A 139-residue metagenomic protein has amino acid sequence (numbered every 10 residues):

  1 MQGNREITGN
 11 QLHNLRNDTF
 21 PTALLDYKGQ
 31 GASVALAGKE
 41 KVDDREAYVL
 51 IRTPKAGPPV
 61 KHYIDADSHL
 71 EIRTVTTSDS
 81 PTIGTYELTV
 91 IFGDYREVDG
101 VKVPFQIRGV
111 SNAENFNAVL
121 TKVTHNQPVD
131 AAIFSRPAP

Functional and structural regions predicted by a protein language model:
M1, I7, Y27-G29, L36 (+2 more regions): Intrinsically disordered, low-complexity segments enriched in small/polar residues
M1-N17: An acidic-aromatic
H13-Y48, E71-T74: Short, conserved active-site entrance elements at the starts or edges of catalytic domains
L25, A32, E97-G100, P139: Short linear sequence elements within intrinsically disordered, low-complexity coil regions
D43-P137: Gly/Pro-enriched, hydrophobic low-complexity segments that function as extracytoplasmic propeptides/linkers
